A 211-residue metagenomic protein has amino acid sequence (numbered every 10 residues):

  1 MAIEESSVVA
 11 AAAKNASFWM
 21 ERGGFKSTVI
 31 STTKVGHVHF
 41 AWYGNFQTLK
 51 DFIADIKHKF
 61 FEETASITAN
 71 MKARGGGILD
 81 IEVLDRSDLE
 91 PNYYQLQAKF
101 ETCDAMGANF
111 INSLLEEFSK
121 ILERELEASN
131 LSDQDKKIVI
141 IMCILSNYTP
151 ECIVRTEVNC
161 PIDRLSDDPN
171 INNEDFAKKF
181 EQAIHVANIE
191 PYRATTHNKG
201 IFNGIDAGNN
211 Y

Functional and structural regions predicted by a protein language model:
M1-P91, Q95-E101: Small-residue-rich
I3-S6, F46, K50, D104 (+3 more regions): Hydrophobic alpha-helical scaffolding
V8-A12, M106-N109, I153, G204: Short helix/loop capping segments that flank catalytic or ligand/cofactor-binding pockets
S17-G24, K57-M71, F118-N130, E181-I184 (+2 more regions): Structural signal for hydrophobic packing residues in well-ordered secondary-structure cores of soluble enzyme domains
G24-I30, I67-D80, E125-N147, R193: Flexible, glycine/charged-enriched surface loops at secondary-structure junctions
I30-T33, A73-G75, S87-N92, C103 (+4 more regions): Solvent-exposed alpha-helices and their adjacent loops that cap or buttress functional pockets in soluble metabolic
Q95-T102, A108, K179-I184: Extended, solvent-exposed, turn-rich assembly/linker loops in the middle of proteins
I111-E123, L131-Y211: Glycine-rich anion/phosphate-binding loop at the beta-strand->alpha-helix junction
